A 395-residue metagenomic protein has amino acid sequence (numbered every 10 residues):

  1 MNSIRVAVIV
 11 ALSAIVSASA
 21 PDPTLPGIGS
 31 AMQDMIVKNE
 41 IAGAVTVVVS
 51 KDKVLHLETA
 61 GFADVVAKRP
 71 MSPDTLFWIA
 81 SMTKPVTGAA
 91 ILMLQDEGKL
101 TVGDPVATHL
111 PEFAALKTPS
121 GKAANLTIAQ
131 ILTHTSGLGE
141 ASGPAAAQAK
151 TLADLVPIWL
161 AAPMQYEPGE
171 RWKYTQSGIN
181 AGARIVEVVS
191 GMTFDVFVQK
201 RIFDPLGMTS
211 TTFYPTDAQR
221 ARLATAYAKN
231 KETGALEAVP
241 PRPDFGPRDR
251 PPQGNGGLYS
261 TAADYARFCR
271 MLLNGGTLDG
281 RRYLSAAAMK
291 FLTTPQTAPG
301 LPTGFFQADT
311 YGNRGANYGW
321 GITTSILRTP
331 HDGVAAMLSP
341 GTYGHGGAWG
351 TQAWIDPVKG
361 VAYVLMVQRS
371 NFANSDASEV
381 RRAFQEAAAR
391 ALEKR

Functional and structural regions predicted by a protein language model:
R5-S17: Bacterial N-terminal signal peptides
D22-F77, K99, E112-L116, P157 (+2 more regions): Short, conserved catalytic-motif segment at the N-terminal edge
P26-M32, T46, D52, L76-P105 (+3 more regions): Active-site SXXK
D64, K117-P340: Short, surface-exposed loop or secondary-structure junction motifs that flank catalytic or metal-binding residues
V102-T118, L206: Short, glycine/proline-biased beta-turn/loop segments that scaffold the active-site neighborhood
T342, W349-A362: Short, surface-exposed beta-strand/loop micro-motifs that present aromatic residues
R369-R381: A short acidic/glycine-rich loop-to-helix N-cap element
